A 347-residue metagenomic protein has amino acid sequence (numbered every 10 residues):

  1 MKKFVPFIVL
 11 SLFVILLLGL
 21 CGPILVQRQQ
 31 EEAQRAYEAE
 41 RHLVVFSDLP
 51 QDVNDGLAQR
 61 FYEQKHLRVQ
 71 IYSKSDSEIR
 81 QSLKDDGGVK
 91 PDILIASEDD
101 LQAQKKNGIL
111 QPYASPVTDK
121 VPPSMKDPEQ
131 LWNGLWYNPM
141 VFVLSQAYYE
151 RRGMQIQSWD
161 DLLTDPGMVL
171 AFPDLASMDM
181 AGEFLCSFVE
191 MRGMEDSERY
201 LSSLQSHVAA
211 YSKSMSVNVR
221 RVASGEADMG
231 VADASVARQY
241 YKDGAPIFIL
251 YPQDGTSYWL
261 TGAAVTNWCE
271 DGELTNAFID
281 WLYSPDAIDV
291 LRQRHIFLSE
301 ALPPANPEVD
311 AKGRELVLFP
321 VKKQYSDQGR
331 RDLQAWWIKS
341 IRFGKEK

Functional and structural regions predicted by a protein language model:
M1-I15, P23-I24: N-terminal Sec-pathway targeting helices
P6-F7, G22-A103: Early extracytoplasmic/lumenal segment of secretory-pathway proteins
L49, K90-P91, I95-V219, A223-E226: Extracytoplasmic ligand-binding site segments that recognize negatively charged/polar headgroups
D100-K105, A223-P246: A ligand-binding cleft/hinge motif common to bilobed small-molecule-binding domains
K120-S124, N138, Y200-Q205, Y211 (+2 more regions): Periplasmic-binding protein-like
V143-Y148, W259-D271, L282, V290-L291: A bilobed periplasmic-binding-protein/Venus flytrap-type ligand-binding module shared by bacterial periplasmic
L170-A176, W281-L302: Periplasmic-binding protein-like
E308-K347: Extracellular/periplasmic bilobal clamshell ligand-binding domains
